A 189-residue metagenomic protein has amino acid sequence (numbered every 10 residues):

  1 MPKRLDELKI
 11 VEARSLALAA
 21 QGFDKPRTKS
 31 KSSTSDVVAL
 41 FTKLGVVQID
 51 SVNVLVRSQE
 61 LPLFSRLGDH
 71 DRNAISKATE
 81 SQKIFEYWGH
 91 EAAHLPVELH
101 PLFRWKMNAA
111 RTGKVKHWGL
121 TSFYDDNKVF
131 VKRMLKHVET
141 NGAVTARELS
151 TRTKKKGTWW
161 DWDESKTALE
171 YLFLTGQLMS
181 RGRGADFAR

Functional and structural regions predicted by a protein language model:
M1-R189: Long, low-complexity intrinsically disordered regions
